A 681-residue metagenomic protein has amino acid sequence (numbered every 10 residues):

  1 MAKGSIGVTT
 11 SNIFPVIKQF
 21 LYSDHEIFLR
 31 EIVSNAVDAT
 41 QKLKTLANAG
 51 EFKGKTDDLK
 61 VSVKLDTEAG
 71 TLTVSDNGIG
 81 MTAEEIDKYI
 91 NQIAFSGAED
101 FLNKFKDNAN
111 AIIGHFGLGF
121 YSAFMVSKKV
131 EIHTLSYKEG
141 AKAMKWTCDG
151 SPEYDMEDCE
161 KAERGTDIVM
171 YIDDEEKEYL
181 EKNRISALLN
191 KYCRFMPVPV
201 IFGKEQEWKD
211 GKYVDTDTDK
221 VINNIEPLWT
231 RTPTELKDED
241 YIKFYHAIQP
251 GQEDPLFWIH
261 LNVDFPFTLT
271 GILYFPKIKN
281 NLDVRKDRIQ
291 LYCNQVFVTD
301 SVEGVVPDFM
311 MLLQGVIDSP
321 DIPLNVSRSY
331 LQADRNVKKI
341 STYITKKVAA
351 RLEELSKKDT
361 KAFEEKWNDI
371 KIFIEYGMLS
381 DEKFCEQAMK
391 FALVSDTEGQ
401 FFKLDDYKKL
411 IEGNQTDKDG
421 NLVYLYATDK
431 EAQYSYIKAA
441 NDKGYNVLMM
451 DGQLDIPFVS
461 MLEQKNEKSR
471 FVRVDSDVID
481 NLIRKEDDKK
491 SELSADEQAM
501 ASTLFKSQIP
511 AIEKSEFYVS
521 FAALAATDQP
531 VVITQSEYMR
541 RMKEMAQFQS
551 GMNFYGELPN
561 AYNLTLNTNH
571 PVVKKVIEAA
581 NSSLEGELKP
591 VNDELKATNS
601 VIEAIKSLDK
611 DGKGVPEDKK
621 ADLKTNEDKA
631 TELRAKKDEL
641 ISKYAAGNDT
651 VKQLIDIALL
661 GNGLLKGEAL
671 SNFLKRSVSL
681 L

Functional and structural regions predicted by a protein language model:
M1-L180, A187, T342, K589-N599 (+1 more regions): GHKL (Bergerat-fold) ATPase N-terminal catalytic module, capturing the glycine-rich phosphate-binding loop and acidic
I112, V130-E153, D173-K177, N183-L681: GHKL/Bergerat-fold ATPase module in large chromosome/replication-associated machines
